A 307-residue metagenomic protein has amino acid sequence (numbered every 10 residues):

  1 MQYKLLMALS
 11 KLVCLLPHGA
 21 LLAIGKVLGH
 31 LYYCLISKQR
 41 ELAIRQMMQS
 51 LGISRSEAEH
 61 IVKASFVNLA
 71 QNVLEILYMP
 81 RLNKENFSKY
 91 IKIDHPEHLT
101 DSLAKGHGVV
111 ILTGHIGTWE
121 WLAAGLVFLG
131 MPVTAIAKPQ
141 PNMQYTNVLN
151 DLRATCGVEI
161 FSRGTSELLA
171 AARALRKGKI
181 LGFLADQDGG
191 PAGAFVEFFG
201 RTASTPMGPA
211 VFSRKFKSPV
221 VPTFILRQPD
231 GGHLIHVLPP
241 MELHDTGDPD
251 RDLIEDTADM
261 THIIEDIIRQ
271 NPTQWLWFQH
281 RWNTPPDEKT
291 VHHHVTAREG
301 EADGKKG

Functional and structural regions predicted by a protein language model:
M1-T113, T155: Membrane-anchoring hydrophobic helices of lipid-metabolizing enzymes
A8, A20, A43-Q46, L122 (+6 more regions): Hydrophobic alpha-helical segments typical of transmembrane helices and their membrane-interface/capping positions
L28, S50-K63, D101-L103, F128 (+2 more regions): Non-catalytic C-terminal accessory region of glycerolipid acyltransferases and related lyso-lipid remodeling enzymes
L35, Y90-I91, G114, P141 (+3 more regions): Residues that cap or flank secondary-structure elements
K38, I93, G117, M143-Q144 (+3 more regions): Residue-level recognition of alpha-helix initiation/capping sites
N68, K105-T165, A171, P191-V196: Catalytic core of membrane glycerolipid acyltransferases/transacylases, capturing the structured, soluble-facing
N86-I91, K138, G157-R163, F199-G200 (+1 more regions): Short, flexible loop segments at the rims of nucleotide/cofactor-binding pockets, characterized by
